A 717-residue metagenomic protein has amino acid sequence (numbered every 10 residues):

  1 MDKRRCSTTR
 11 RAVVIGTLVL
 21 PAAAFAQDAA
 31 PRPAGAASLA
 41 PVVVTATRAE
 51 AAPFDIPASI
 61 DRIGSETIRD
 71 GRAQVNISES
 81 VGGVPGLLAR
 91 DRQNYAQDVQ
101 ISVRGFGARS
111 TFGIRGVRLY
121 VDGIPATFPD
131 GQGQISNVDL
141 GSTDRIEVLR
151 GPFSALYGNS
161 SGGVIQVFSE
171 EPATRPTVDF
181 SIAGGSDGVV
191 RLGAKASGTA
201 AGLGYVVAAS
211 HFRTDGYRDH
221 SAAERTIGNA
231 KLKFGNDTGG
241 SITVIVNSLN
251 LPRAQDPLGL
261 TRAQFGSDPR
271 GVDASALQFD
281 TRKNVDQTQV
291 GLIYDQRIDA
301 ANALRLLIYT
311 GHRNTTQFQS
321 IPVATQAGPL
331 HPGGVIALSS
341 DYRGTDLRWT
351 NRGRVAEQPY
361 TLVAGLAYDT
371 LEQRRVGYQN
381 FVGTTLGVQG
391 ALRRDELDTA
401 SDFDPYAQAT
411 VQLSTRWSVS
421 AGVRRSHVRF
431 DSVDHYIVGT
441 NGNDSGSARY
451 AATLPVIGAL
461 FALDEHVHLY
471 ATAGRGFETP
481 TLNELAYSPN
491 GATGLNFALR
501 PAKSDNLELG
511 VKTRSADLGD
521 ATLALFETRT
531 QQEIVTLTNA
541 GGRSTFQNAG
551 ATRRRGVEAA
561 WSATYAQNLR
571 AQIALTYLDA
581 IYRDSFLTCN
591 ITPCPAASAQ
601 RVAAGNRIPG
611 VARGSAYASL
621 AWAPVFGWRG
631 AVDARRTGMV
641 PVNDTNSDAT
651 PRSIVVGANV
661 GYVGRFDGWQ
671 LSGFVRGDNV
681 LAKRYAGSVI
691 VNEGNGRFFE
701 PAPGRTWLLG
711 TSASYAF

Functional and structural regions predicted by a protein language model:
M1-Q74, S78-G82, F234-G235, A716: N-terminal Sec signal peptide and the immediately downstream disordered periplasmic leader that contains the TonB box
V14-I15, S197, G235, N247 (+2 more regions): Conserved C-terminal beta-signal and adjacent last beta-strands/turns of outer-membrane beta-barrel proteins
G116-V117, I124-R150: Short acidic/polar hinge/loop motifs at secondary-structure boundaries that mediate gating or recognition
T177, G184-R213, R218-D256, T281-A303 (+5 more regions): Transmembrane beta-barrel wall of Gram-negative outer-membrane proteins
G239-N247, N284-I437, A462, G519-L525 (+3 more regions): Face-selective signature of the C-terminal outer-membrane beta-barrel domain
P252-S267, E372-Q379, H427-V438, S447 (+6 more regions): Surface-exposed extracellular loop regions of Gram-negative outer-membrane beta-barrel proteins, predominantly
I293-D295, A303-I321, A462, H468-G474 (+3 more regions): Membrane-embedded beta-barrel scaffold of Gram-negative outer-membrane proteins
W349-T350, V419, T522-R529, Q547-N643 (+1 more regions): Gram-negative outer-membrane beta-barrel transporters
